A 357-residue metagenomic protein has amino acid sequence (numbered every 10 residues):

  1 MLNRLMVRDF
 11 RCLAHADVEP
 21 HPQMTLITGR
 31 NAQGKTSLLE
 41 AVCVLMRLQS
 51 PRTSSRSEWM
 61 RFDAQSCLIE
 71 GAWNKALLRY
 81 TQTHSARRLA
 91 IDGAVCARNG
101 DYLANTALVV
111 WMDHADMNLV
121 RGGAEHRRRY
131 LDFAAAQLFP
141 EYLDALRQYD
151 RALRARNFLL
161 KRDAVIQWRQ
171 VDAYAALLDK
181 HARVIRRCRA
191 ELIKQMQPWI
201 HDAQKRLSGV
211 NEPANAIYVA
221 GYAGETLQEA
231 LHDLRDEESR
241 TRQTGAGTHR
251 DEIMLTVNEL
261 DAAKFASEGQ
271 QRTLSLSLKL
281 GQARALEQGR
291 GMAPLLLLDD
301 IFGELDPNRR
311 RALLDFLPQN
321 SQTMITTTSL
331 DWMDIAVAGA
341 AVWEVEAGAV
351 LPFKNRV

Functional and structural regions predicted by a protein language model:
M1-R30, A72, I166-L295, E304-N308 (+3 more regions): Conserved NTPase motor "head" modules and their coupling/switch loops across ABC/AAA+ ATPases, GTPases, and GHKL ATPases
R4, R88, V109, L295-L296: Hydrophobic "anchor" residues on beta-strands that sit immediately upstream of conserved functional sites
K35: Conserved lysine of the Walker
C43-H126, Y130-Y142, K194-D202, E229-D236: Nucleotide-state sensing region of NTPase/ATPase domains
N118, E125-D172, A176: Long, charged N-terminal accessory/stalk domains
D299-I301: Walker B catalytic acidic pair
T326-S329: H-loop/switch region of ABC-family ATPase nucleotide-binding domains
